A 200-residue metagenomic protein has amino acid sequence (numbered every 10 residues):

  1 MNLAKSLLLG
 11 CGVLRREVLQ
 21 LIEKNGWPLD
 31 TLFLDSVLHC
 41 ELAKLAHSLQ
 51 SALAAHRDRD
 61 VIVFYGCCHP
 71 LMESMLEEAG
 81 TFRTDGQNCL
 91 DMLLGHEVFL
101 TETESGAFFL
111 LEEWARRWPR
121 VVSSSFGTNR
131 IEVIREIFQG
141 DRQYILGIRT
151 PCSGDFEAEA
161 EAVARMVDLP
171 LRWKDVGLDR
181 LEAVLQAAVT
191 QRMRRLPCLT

Functional and structural regions predicted by a protein language model:
M1-N25: N-terminal basic/disordered segments at the start of proteins
L8-R16, L38-C40, I62-E73, L90 (+3 more regions): Gly/Ser/Thr-rich loops at beta-strand to alpha-helix junctions that form or flank small-molecule/cofactor-binding
W27-L45, W173-G177: A short beta-strand-loop structural module common to alpha/beta enzyme folds
L45-C68: Short, structured active-site "lid" loops
S51-H56, T101-R117, Q191-T200: A polyampholytic, Gly/Pro-enriched intrinsically disordered region
M72-V122: Long, charge-dense
E102-F156: A conserved mid-domain beta-alpha-beta active-site/ligand-binding segment of alpha/beta enzyme cores
V133-V189: Internal alpha/beta core interface subdomains
